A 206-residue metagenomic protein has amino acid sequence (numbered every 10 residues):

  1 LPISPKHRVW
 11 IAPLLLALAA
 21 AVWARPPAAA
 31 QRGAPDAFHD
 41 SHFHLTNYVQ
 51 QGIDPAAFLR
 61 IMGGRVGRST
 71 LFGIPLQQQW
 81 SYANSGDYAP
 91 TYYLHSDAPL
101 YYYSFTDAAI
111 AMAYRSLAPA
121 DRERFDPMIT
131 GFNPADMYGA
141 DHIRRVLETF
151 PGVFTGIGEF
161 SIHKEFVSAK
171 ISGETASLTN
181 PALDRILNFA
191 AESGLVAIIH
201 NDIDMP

Functional and structural regions predicted by a protein language model:
L1, I74-S81, I162-F166: Short regulatory "switch" loops immediately downstream of catalytic or recognition motifs within protein catalytic
L1-L14: Bacterial N-terminal signal peptides that target proteins for export
S4, A56-A57, R144: A generic local structural motif
K6, S41-F43, I199: Intrinsically disordered, low-complexity cationic segments
I11, T46-Y48, D204: Alpha-helical and His/Cys-centered functional microenvironments
A12-V22: Bacterial N-terminal signal peptides
P26-A118: An N-terminally biased module of ancient metal coordination in phosphate/nucleic-acid-related enzymes
R32, D36, S85-M205: Active-site gating/metal-coordination segments in enzymes
